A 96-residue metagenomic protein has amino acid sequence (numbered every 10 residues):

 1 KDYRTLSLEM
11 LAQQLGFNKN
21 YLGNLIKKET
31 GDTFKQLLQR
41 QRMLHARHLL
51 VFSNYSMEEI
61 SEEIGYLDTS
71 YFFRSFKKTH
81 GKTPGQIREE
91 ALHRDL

Functional and structural regions predicted by a protein language model:
K1-F17, K28: Membrane-proximal linker segments that couple transmembrane helices to downstream signaling/catalytic modules
K1-T5, T33-F34, P84: Short helix/strand-capping hinge loops at secondary-structure junctions that flank key functional elements
Y3-R4, Q14, F52, I64 (+1 more regions): Helix-turn-helix/winged-helix DNA-binding modules
E9, N20, S56-E59, T69-S70 (+1 more regions): Residues within helix-turn-helix
Y21-L22, I26, Y71-F72, F76: Short hydrophobic/aromatic patch on the recognition helix
K28-D68, E89-L96: Terminal helix-turn-helix DNA-binding modules in bacterial transcription factors
R74-L96: …primarily DNA-binding HTH/wHTH and HhH modules…
